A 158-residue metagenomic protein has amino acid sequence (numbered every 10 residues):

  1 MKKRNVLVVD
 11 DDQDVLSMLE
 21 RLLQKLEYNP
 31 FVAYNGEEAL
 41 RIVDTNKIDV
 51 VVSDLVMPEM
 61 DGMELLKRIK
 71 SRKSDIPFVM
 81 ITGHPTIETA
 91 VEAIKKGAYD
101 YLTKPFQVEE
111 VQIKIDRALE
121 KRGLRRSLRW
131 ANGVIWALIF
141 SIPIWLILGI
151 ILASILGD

Functional and structural regions predicted by a protein language model:
K2-D14, L19-L23, V51: Conserved acidic segment of CheY-like receiver
V32-R41, G62: Helix N-cap/capping motif at the beta->alpha junctions
N46-V52, V79: Active-site beta3 strand of CheY-like receiver
M57: Receiver (REC) domain active-site loop signature in two-component systems and cognate sites in sensor histidine kinases
F106-I115: C-terminal output helix
D116-W130: The C-terminal output helix
R129-D158: C-terminal output/effector regions of signal-responsive regulators
